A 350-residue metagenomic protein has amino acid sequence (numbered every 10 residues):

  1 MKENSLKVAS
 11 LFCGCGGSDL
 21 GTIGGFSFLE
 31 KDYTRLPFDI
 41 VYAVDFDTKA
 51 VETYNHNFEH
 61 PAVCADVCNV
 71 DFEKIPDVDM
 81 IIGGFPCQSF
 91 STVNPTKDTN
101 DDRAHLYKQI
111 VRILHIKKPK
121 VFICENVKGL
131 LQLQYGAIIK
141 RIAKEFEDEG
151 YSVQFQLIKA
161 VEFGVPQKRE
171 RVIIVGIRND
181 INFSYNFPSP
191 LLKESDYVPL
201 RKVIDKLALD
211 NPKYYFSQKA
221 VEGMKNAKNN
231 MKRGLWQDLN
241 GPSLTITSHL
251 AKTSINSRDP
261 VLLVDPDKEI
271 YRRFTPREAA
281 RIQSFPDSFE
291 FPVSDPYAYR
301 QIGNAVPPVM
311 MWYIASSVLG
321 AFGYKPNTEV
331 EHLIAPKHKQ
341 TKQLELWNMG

Functional and structural regions predicted by a protein language model:
K2-K118, K128-Q132, A137-K140: Core alpha/beta nucleotide-donor-binding catalytic domains of modification enzymes
C15, F85-S89, L191, L250 (+1 more regions): Short, small-residue-rich loop/turn micro-motifs
F26, F85, L131-Q134, F146 (+4 more regions): A generic secondary-structure signal for well-formed alpha-helical elements
V70-M80, Q88-T245: Class I S-adenosyl-L-methionine
G84, V121, R273-P276: Short aromatic/basic micro-patch
F85-P86, P119, P166, P286 (+1 more regions): Proline-centered helix-kink/hinge sites
P212-G350: C-terminal target-recognition/interaction regions appended to catalytic cores
